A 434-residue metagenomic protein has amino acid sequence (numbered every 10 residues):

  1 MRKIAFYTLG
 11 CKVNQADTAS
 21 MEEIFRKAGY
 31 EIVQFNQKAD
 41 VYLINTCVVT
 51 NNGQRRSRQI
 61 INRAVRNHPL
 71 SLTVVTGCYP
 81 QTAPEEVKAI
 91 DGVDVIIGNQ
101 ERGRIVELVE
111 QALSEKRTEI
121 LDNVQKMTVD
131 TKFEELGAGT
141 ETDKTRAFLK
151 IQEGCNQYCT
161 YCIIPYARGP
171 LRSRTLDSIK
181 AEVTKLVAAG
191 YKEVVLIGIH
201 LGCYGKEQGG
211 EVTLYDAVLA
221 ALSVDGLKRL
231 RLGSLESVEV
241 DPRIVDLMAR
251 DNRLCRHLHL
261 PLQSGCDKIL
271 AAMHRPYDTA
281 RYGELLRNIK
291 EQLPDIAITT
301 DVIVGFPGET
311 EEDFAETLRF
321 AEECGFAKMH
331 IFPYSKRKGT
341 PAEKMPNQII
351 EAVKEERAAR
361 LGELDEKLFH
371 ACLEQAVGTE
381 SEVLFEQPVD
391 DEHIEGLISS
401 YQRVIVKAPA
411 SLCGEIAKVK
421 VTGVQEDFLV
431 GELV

Functional and structural regions predicted by a protein language model:
M1-Y204, L219, R243, L254 (+7 more regions): Proteins enriched for Cys/Gly/acidic motifs involved in redox and nucleic-acid/cofactor modification
V48-V49, R168-G169, Q208-E211, A271-Y277 (+1 more regions): Short glycine-enriched, charge-decorated loop/helix-capping segments at active-site entrances that position
T73-V74, T82-A83, A188-E311: Conserved SAM/AdoMet-binding glycine-rich loop
G139-T140, D246-R250, L262, L373-Q375 (+2 more regions): Replace "in large, NTP-powered and nucleic-acid-processing enzymes" with "in large, NTP-powered factors and other
T142-T145, C155-Q157, L254, S264 (+5 more regions): Short flexible coil/turn linkers enriched for glycine and charged/polar residues that connect secondary-structure
L260, D301, A321, M329 (+3 more regions): Hydrophobic, well-ordered secondary-structure elements that form the walls of internal hydrophobic environments
E309, G325-F326: Contiguous mid-protein beta-loop-alpha structural module that forms a pocket-lining wall or clamp of enzyme active
K344-V434: Terminal RNA-binding accessory module
